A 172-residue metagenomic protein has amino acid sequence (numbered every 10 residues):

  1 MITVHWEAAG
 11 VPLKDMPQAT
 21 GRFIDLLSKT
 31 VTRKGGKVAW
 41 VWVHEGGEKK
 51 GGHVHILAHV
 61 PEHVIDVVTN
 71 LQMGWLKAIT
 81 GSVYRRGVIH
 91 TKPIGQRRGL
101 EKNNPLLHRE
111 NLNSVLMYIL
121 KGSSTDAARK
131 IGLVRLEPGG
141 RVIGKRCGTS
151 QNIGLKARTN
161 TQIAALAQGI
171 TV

Functional and structural regions predicted by a protein language model:
M1-G52, V60-V172: Right-hand nucleic-acid polymerase module
